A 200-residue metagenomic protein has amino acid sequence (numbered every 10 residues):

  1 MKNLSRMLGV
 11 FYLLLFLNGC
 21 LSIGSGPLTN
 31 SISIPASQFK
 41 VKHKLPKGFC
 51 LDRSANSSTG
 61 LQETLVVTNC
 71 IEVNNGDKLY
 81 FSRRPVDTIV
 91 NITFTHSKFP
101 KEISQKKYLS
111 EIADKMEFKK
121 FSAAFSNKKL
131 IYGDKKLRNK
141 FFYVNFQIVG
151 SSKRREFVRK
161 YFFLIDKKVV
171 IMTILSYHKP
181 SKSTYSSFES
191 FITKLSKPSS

Functional and structural regions predicted by a protein language model:
M1-R6: Positively charged n-region of N-terminal signal peptides that target proteins for export
G9-G19: Bacterial N-terminal signal peptides
L21-G24: Bacterial signal peptide processing site
F39-S57: Proline-anchored loop/turn motifs at beta-strand termini and strand-loop-strand connectors
L45-G48, K135-K140, F163-V169: Short, solvent-exposed coil/turn segments at beta-strand boundaries
E63-S151, R155: Conserved polar/disulfide-associated segments of primarily extracytoplasmic proteins
N145-P180: A short, solvent-exposed beta-edge/loop patch
V169-S200: Surface-exposed amphipathic alpha-helical segments
